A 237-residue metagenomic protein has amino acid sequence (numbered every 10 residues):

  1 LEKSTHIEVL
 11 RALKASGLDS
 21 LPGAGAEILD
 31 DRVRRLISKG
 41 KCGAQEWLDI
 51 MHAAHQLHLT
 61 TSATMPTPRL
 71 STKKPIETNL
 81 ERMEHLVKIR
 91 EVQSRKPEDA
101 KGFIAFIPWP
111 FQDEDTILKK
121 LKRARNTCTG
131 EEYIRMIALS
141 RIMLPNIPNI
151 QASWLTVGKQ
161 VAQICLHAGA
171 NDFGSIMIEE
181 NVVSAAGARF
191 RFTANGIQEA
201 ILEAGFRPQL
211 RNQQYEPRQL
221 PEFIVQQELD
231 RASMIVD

Functional and structural regions predicted by a protein language model:
L1-T60, M65-K96, L121-C128, G187-A188: Conserved non-cysteine loop/helix-boundary elements of the Radical SAM core domain that shape
L80, E84-D237: Auxiliary Fe-S-binding modules of radical SAM enzymes
